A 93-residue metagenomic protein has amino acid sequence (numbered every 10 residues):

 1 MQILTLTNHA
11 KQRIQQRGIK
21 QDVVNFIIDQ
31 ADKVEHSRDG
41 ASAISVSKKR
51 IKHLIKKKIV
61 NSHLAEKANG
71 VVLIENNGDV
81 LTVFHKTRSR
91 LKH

Functional and structural regions predicted by a protein language model:
M1-H93: Ribonuclease/tRNase effector modules and their secretory precursors
